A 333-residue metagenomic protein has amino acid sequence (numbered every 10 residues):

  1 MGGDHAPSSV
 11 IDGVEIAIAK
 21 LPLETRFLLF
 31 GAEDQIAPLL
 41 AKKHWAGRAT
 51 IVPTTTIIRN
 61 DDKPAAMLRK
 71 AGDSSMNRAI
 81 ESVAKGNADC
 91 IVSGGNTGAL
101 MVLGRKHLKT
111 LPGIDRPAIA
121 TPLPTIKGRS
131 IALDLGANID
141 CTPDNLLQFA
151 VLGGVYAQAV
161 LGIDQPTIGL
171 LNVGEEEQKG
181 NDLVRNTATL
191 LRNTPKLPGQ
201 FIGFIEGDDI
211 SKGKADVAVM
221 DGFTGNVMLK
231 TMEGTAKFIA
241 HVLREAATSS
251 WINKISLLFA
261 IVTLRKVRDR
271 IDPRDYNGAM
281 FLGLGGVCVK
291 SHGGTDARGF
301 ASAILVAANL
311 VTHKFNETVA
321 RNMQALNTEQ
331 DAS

Functional and structural regions predicted by a protein language model:
M1-S8, L68, A137-L147, K290-A297: Short, glycine-rich nucleotide/cofactor-binding loops
D4-N60: N-terminal glycine-rich anion-binding loop in soluble enzyme alpha/beta folds
S8-S9, L21-L28, E33-D34, I139-G207 (+2 more regions): Glycine-rich phosphate/diphosphate-binding loop of Rossmann-like nucleotide-binding domains
A19-L21, K43-W45, L68, G72 (+11 more regions): Solvent-exposed alpha-helices and their adjacent loops that cap or buttress functional pockets in soluble metabolic
H44-A88: Phosphate/nucleotide-donor binding subsite
R48-A49, S130, G199-I202: Short, conserved active-site loop motifs that form the nucleotide-linked donor/cofactor pocket
R105-A132, K214-A218, G222-A332: Glycine-rich phosphate/nucleotide-binding loop
